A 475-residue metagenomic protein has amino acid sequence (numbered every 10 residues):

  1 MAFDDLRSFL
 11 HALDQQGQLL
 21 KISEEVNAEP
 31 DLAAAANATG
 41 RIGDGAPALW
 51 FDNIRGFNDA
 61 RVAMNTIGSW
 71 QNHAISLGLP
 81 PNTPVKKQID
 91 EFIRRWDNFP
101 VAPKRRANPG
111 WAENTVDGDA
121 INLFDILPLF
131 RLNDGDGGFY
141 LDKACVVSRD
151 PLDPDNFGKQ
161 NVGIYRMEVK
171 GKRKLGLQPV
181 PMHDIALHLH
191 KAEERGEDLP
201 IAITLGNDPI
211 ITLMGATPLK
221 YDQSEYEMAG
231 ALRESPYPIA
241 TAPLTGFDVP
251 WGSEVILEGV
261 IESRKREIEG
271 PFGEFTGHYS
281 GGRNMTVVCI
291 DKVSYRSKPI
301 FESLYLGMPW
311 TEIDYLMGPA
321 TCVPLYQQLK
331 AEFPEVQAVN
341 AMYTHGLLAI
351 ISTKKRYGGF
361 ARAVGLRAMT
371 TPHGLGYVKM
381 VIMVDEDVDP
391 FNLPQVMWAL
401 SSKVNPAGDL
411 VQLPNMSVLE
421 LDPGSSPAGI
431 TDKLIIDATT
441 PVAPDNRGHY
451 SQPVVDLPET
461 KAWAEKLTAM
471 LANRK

Functional and structural regions predicted by a protein language model:
M1-F272, G277-V287, D291-K475: Extended, highly charged
